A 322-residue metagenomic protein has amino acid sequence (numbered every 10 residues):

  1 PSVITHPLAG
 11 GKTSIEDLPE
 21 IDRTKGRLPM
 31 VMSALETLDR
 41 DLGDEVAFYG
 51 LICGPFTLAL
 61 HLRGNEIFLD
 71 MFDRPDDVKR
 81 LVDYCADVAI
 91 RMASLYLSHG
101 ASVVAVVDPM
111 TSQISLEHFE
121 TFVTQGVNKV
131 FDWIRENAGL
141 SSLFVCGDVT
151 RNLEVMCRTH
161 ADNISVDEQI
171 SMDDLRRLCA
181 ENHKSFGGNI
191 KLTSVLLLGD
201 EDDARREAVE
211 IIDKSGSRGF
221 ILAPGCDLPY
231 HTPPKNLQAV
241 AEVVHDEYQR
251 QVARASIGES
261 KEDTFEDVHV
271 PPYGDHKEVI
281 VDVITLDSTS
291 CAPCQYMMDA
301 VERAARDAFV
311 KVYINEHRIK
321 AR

Functional and structural regions predicted by a protein language model:
P1-D22: N-terminal capping/small domains of soluble enzymes
V3, D22-V270: Active-site loop segments of alpha/beta catalytic cores
Y49, S142, I221, I280-I284 (+1 more regions): A structural signal for isolated positions on well-ordered beta-strands in alpha/beta enzyme cores
C53, I284-L286, H317-I319: Short loop/turn motifs enriched for small/polar and acidic residues
V145, A321-R322: N-terminal beta-loop-helix "entrance" segment that forms/cooperates in small-molecule cofactor or anionic ligand
H269-D307: Local sequence-structure signature of Cys/Sec-based thiol-disulfide redox active-site neighborhoods
F309-A321: Thiol-based oxidoreductase modules, predominantly thioredoxin-like and allied folds used for disulfide exchange
